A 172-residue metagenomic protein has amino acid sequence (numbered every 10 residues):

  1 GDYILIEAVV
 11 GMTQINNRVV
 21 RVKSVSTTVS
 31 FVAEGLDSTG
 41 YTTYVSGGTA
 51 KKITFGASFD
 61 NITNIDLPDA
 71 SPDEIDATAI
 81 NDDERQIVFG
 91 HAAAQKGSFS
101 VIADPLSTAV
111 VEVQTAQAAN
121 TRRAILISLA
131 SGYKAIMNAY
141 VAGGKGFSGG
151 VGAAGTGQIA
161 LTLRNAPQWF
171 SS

Functional and structural regions predicted by a protein language model:
G1-G11, A118-A124: Short coil-to-beta transition motif at edge beta-strands of beta-rich domains
Y3, N17-R21, S30, K134-Y140 (+1 more regions): Well-ordered beta-strand positions in beta-sheet-rich domains
V9-D82: Small/polar beta-strand repeat architecture
S46-G48, A93, A119-R122: Extracellular repetitive beta-rich solenoid segments
T49-S100, K134, Y140-A154: Solvent-exposed edge beta-strands and adjacent loop segments that serve as assembly or binding interfaces
R85-F89, V113, I127: Beta-strand-rich interaction surfaces with strong enrichment in secreted/lumenal proteins
K96-V113: Charged, amphipathic alpha-helical segments
L126-S171: Short beta-strand and beta-hairpin "edge-sheet" elements
